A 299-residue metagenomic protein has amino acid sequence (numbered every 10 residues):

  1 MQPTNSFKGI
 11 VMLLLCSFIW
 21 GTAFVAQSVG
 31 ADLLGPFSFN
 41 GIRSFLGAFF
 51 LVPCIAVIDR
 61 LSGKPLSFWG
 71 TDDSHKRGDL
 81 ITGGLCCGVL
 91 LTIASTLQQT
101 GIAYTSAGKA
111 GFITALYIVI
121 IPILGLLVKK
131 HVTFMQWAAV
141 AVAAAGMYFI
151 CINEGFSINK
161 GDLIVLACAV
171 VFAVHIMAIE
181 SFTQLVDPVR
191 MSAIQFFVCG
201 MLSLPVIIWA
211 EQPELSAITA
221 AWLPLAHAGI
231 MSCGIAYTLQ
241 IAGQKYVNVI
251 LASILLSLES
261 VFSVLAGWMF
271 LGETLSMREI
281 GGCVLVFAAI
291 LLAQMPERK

Functional and structural regions predicted by a protein language model:
M1-I42, G88-V89, I93, L97 (+1 more regions): Glycine-/small-residue-enriched transmembrane alpha-helix faces in small-molecule transporters and effluxers
Q2, S44-F45, V52, A56-R60 (+2 more regions): C-terminal-most transmembrane helix of multi-pass membrane proteins
G21, V25, G88, T92 (+8 more regions): Hydrophobic/small/kink-forming positions within alpha-helical transmembrane segments of polytopic membrane proteins
A23-F24, I55-T114, F149, G229-V247: Specific transmembrane alpha-helical segments of multi-pass solute transporters/efflux pumps, especially DMT/EamA
F37, G47-L51, I121-P122, S157-E211: Transmembrane alpha-helical segments that form core, pore/gating elements of small-molecule transporters/exporters
S38-F49, Q99-K130, C168, V249-W268: Specific alpha-helical transmembrane segments that line the substrate/conduction pathway and gating interfaces
I42, A110-L116, I179-G200, C233-M269: Helix-helix packing/entry segments at the starts of transmembrane helices
L51, V132-I152, F172, S203 (+2 more regions): Hydrophobic transmembrane alpha-helices of multi-pass small-molecule transport proteins
